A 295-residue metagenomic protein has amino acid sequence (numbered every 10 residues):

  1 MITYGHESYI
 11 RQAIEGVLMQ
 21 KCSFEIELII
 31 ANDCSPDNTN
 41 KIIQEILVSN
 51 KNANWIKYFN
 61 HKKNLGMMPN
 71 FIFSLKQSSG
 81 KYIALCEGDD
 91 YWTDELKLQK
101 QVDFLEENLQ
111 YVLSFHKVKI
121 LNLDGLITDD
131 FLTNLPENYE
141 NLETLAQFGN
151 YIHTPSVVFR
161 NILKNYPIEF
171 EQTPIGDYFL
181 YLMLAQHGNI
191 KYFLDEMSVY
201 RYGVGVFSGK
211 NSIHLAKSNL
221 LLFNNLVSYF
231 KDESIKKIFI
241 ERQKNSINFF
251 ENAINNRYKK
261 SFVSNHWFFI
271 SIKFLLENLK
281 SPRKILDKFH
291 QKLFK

Functional and structural regions predicted by a protein language model:
G5, V17, D33-S35, L65: Conserved short acidic donor-positioning loop in nucleotide-sugar-dependent glycosyltransferases
H6-M19, D94: Short, well-formed alpha-helical segments that are part of the catalytic scaffolds of diverse glycosyltransferases
N32-I43, K63, E87: A conserved acidic beta->alpha catalytic loop
H61-S78, K100: Glycine-rich, basic loop-to-helix element that forms the pyrophosphate-binding segment of sugar-nucleotide handling
K76, F115-H116, T133-L222: Conserved nucleotide-sugar donor-binding catalytic segment
I83: Short aromatic/hydrophobic "clamp" motif used to bind/position activated sugar donors
E95-T128: Conserved donor NDP-sugar-binding/catalytic core segment of glycosyltransferases
S228, F250-K295: Membrane-interface aromatic/basic loop that binds lipid-linked glycans or pyrophosphate carriers, typified by
